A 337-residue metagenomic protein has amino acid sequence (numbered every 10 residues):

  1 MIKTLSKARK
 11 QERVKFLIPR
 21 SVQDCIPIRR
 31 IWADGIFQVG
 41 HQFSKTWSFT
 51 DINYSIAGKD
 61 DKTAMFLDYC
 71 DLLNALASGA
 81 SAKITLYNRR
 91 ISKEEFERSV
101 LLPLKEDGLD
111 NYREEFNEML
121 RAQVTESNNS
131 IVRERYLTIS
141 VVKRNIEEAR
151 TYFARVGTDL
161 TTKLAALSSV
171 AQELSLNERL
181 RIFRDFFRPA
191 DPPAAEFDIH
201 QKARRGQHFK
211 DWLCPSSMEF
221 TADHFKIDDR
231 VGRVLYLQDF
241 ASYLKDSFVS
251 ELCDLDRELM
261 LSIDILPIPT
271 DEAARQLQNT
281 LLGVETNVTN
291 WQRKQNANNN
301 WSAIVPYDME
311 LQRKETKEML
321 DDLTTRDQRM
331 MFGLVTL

Functional and structural regions predicted by a protein language model:
M1-T336: Extended, folded cores of ATP/NTP-driven motor/assembly subunits in large transport and secretion machines
